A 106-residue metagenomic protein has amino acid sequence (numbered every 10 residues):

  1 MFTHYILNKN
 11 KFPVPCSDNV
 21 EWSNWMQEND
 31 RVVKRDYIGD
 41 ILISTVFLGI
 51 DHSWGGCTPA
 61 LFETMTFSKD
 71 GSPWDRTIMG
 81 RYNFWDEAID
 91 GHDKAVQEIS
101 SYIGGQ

Functional and structural regions predicted by a protein language model:
M1, L48-I78, K94, S101: Short aromatic-glycine-(Arg/Gly/Cys) micro-motifs in beta-strand/loop hairpins
M1-F62: Short N-terminal "domain-start" leader segments that mark the transition from disordered tails or signal peptides into
K9, K69, D86: Short, ordered coil/turn segments that flank beta-strands lining enzyme active or ligand-binding pockets
K11-C16, R76-N83: Short, exposed beta-strand "edge-strand" segments with a Pro/Gly-rich flavor and a Y/T-containing core
N83-Y102: A short, charged, amphipathic alpha-helix used as a generic interaction element across diverse proteins
